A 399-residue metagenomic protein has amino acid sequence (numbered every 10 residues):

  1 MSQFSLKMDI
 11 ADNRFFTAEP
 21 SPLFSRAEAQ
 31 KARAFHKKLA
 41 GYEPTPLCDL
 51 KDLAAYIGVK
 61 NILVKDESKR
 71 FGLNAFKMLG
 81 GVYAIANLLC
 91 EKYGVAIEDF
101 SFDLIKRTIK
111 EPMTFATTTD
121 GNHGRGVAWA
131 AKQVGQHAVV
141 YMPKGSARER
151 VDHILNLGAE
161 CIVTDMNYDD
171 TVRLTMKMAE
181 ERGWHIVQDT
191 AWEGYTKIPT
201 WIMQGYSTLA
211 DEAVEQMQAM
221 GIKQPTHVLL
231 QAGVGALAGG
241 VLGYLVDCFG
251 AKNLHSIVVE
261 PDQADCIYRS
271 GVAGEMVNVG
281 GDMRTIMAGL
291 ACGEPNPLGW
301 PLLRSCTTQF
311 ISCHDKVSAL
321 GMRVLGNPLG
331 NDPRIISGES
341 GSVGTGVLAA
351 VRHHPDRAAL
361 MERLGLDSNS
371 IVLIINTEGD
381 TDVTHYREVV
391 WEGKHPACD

Functional and structural regions predicted by a protein language model:
M1-D399: PLP-dependent amino-acid enzyme catalytic core
